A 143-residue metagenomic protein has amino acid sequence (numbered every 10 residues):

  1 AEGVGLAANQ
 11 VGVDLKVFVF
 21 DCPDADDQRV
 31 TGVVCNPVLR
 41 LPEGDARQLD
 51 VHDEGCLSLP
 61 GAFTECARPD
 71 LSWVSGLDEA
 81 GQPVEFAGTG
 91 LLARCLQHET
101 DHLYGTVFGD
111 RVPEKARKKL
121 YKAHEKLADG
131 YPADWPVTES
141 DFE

Functional and structural regions predicted by a protein language model:
A1-E143: Positively charged
